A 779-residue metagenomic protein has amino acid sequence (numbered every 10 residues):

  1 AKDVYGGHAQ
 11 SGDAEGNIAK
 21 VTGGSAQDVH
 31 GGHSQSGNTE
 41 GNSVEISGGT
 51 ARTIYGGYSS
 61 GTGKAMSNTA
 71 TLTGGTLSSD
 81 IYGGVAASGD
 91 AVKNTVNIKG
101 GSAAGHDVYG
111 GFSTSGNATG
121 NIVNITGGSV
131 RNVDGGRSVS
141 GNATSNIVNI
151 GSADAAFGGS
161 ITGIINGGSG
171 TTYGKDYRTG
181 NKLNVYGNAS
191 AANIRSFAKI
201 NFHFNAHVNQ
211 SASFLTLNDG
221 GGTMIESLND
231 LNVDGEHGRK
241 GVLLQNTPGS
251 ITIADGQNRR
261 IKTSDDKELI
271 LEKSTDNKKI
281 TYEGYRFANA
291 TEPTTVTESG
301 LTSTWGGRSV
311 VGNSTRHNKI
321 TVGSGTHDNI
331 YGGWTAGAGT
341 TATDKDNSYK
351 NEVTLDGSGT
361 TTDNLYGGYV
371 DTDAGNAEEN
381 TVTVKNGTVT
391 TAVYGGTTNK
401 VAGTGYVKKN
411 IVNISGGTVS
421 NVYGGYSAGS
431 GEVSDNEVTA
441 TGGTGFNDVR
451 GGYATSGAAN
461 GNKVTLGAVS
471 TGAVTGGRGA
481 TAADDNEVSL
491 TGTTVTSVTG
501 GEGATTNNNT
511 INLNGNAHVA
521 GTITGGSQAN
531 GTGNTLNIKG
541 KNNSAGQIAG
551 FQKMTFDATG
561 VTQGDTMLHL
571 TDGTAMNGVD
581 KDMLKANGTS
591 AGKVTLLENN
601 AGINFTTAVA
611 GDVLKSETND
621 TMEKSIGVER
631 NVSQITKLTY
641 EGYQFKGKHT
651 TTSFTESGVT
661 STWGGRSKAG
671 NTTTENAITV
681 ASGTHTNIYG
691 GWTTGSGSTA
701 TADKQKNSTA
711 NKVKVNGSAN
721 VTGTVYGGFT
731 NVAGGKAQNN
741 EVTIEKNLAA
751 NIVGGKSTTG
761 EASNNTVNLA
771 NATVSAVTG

Functional and structural regions predicted by a protein language model:
A1-H8, A14-V21, A26-H33, T39-I46 (+45 more regions): Fold-core signature of tandem repeat domains
T73-G74, K99, G187-A198, D219-G221 (+16 more regions): Extracellular, surface-exposed repeat architectures
R137-G141, T162-G241, T481-D484, E502-E598: Extracellular beta-strand/loop-rich repeat segments of large surface/secreted proteins
G168-K175, G337-K345, S696-D703: Surface-exposed intrinsically disordered loops and tails
Y186-G187, R195, I200, T281-T291 (+5 more regions): Short domain-boundary/entry signatures in modular proteins, especially in secreted/extracellular architectures
K240-L243, T247-P293, S303, A601-S653 (+2 more regions): Outer-membrane translocation/initiation segment of Type V secreted surface proteins
G300, G306-V310, N318, G664-R666: Large eukaryotic, non-enzymatic subunits of multiprotein complexes that serve as scaffolds/tethers, characterized by
